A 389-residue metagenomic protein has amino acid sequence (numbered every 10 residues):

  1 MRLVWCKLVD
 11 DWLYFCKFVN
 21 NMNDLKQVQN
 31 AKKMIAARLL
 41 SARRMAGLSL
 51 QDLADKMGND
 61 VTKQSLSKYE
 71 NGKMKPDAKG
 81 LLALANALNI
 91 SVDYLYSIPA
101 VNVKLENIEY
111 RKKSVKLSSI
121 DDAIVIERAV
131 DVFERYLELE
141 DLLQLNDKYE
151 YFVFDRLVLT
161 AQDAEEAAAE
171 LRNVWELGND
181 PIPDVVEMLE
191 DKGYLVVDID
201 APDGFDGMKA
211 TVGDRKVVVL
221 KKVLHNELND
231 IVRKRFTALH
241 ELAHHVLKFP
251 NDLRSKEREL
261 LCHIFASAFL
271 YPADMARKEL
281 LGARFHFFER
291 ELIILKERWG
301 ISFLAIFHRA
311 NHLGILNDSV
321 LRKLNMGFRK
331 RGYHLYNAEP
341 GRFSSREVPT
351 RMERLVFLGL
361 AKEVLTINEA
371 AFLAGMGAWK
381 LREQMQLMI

Functional and structural regions predicted by a protein language model:
R2-I389: Active-site hotspot residues in diverse enzymes, especially metal/ion-binding acidic/histidine motifs
